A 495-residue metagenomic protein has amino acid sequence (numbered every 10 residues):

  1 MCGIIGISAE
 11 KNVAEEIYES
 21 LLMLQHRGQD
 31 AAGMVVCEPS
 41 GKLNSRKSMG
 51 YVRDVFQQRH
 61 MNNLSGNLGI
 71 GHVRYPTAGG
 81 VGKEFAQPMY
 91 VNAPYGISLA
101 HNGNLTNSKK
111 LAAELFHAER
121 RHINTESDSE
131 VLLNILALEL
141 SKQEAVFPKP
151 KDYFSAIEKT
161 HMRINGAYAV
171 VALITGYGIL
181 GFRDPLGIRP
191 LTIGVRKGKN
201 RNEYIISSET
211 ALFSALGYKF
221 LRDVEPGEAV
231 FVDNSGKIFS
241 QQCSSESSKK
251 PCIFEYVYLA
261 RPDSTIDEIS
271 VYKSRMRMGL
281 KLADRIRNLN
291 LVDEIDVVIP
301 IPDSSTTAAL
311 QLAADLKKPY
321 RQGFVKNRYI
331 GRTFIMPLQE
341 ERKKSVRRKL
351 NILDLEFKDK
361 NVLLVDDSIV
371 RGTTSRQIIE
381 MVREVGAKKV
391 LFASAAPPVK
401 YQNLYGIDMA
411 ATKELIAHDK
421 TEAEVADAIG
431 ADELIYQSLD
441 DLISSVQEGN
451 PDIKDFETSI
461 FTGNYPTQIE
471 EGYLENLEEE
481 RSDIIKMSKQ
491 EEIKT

Functional and structural regions predicted by a protein language model:
M1-P226, F231-D296, I301, I493: Conserved short alpha-helical segments that host acidic/polar catalytic motifs at enzyme active sites
N12, T77-A78, N107, I179 (+8 more regions): Flexible loop/turn segments at secondary-structure boundaries
F56, E130-I135, Y320-G331, A428-V446: A conserved beta-strand->alpha-helix junction
R121, K142, K199, N288-E294 (+3 more regions): Secondary-structure transition/capping motifs at alpha-helix termini and the adjoining loop/turn into the next element
K159, A211-L212, L216-F220, V224-E228 (+5 more regions): Phosphate/diphosphate-binding loops
H161, G176-G178, R183, N202 (+2 more regions): PRPP-dependent phosphoribosyltransferase catalytic core
V298-I301, S305-L312, L316, Y320 (+2 more regions): Extended, hydrophobic alpha-helical segments in both membrane/secreted and soluble proteins
D315-V362, T373, K400-I407: Short, glycine/charge-rich flexible loops or terminal/linker lids adjacent to PRPP-binding catalytic cores
